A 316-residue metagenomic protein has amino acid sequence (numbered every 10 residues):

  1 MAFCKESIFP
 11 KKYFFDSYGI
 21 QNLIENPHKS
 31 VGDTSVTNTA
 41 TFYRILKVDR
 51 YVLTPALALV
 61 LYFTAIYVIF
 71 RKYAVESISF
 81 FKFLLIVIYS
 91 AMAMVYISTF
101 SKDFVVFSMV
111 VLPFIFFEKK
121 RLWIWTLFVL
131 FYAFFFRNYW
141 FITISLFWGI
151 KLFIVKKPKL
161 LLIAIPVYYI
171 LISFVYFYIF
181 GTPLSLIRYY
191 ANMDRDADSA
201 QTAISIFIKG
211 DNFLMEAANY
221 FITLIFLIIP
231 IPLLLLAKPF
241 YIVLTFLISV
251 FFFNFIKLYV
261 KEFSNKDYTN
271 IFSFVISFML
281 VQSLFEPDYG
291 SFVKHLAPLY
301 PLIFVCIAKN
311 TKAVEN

Functional and structural regions predicted by a protein language model:
C4-N22, F134-F136, I142-F263: Alpha-helical transmembrane segments and terminal signal-anchor/GPI-anchor hydrophobic tails, characterized by long
F15-V52, I222-L227: Short hydrophobic/aromatic helix or loop-helix immediately within or flanking a transmembrane segment in polytopic
T37, V48-T64, I242-F246: Loop-to-helix entry region of an early transmembrane alpha helix in multi-pass inner-membrane enzymes
A56-E76, V250-K257: Transmembrane-helix motifs of polytopic, lipid-linked glycan transferases
I69-A91, T269: Transmembrane-helix signature of polytopic, membrane-embedded enzymes that assemble or transfer cell-envelope glycans
Y73-A74, V111-I124: Membrane-interface transmembrane helices that cradle and orient dolichyl/undecaprenyl
V87-I88, S264-L284: Transmembrane alpha-helix segments characteristic of polytopic inner-membrane glycan-assembly/cell-envelope
M92-V111, L296: Multi-pass, polyprenyl lipid-linked donor-dependent membrane glycosyltransferases
